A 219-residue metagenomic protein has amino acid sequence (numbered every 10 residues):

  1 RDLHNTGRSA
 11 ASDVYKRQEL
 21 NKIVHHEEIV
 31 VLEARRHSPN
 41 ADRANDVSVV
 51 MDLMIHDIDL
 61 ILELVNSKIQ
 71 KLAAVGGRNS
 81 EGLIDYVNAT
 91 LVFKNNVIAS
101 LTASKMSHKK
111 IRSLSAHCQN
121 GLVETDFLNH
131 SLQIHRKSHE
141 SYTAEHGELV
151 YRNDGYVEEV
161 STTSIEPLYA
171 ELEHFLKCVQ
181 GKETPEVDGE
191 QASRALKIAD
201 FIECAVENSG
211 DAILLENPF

Functional and structural regions predicted by a protein language model:
R1-A11, Y15: Single conserved hydrophobic/aromatic residue that forms the stacking wall/gate of nucleotide- or nucleobase-binding
R8, L32-R35, A74: Short glycine/serine/threonine-enriched helix-capping/active-site loop that flanks the nucleotide-sugar donor pocket
K16-A34: Rossmann-like NAD(P)H-binding beta-loop-alpha module
K16-L20, D57-I58, Y169-E173, A199: A general structural signal for well-ordered alpha-helical segments in protein cores
N40-K109, S113-S115, E190: Rossmann-like dinucleotide-binding domain that binds NAD(P)(H)
N79, V97-A170, D188, N217-P218: NAD(P)-dinucleotide binding in Rossmann-like oxidoreductases
K94, H174-F219: C-terminal helix-rich "cap/oligomerization" subdomain common to oxidoreductases
